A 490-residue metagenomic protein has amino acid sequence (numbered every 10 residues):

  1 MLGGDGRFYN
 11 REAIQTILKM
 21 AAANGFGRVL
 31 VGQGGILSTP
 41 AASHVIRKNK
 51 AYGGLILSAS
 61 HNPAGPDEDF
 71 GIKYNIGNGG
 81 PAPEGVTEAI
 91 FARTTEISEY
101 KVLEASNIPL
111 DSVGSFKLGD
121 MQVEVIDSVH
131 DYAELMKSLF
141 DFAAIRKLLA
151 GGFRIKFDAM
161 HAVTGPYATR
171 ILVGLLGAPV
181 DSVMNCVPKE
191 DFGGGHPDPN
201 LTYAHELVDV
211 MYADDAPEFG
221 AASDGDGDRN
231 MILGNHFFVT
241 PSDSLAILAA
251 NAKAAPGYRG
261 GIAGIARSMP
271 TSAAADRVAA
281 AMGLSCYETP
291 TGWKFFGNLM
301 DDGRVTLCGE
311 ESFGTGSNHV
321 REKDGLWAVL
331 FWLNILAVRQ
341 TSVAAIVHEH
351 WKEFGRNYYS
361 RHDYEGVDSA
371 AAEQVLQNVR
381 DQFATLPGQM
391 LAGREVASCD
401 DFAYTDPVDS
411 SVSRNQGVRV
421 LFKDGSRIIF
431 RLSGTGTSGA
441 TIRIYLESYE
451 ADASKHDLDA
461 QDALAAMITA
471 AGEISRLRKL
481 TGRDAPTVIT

Functional and structural regions predicted by a protein language model:
M1-D5, S58, K73-N75, R154-D158 (+1 more regions): Short glycine-rich or small-residue beta-strand-to-loop segments that form or flank ligand, phosphate, metal/Fe-S
M1-E68, R170-L233: N-terminal small/polar loop signature for handling phosphorylated ligands or for N-terminal nucleophile
A23-G27, I145-I155, A255-A263, M282: Short, surface-exposed connector motifs at secondary-structure boundaries
L30-T39, F238-S242, A266-S268, T289-T291: Active-site nucleophile and cofactor-binding loops and adjacent substrate-binding regions of central metabolic enzymes
S38, V86, T164, P241-L248 (+3 more regions): Catalytic-loop motifs flanking and including active-site residues across diverse enzymes
A64-G65, I72-G80, A92, S98-E99 (+1 more regions): Replace "Mg2+/Mn2+-dependent" with "divalent metal-dependent
P66-D215: Gly/Ser/Thr-enriched, mixed-charge loops and adjacent short helices that form phosphate/oxyanion-binding elements
P217-F219, S223, I232-N235, P256-S448 (+1 more regions): Phosphate-binding and adjacent anionic-ligand microenvironments
